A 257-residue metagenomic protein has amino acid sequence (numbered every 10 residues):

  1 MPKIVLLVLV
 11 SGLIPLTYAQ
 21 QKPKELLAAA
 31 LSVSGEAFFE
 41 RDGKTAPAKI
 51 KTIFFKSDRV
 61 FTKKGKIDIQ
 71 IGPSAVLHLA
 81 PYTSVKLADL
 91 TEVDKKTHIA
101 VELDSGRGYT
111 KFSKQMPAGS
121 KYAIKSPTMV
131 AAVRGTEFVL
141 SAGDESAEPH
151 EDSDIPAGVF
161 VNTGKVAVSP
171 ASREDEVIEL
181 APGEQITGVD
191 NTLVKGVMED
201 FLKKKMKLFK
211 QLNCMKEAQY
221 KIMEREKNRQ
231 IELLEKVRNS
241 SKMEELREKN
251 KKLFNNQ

Functional and structural regions predicted by a protein language model:
P2-L7, A19-E25, K44-K49, K63 (+3 more regions): C-terminal interaction modules
V10-T17: Hydrophobic h-region of N-terminal signal peptides that target proteins for export in Gram-negative bacteria
P23-S32, L87: A structural signal for short, hydrophobic beta-strand segments that form beta-sheets in beta-rich/all-beta domains
A29-D58, D68: N-terminal targeting signals for Sec/Tat export/insertion, comprising classic cleavable signal peptides
G35, V60-A131, V159-V168: Short, small-residue-rich packing micro-motifs
A48, F54-K56, P73, A118 (+3 more regions): Short, solvent-exposed loop/turn positions at domain surfaces that link secondary-structure elements or cap domain
G135-E137: Elongated, acidic membrane-bridging lipid-handling scaffolds and related periplasm/extracellular "bridge/tunnel" systems
